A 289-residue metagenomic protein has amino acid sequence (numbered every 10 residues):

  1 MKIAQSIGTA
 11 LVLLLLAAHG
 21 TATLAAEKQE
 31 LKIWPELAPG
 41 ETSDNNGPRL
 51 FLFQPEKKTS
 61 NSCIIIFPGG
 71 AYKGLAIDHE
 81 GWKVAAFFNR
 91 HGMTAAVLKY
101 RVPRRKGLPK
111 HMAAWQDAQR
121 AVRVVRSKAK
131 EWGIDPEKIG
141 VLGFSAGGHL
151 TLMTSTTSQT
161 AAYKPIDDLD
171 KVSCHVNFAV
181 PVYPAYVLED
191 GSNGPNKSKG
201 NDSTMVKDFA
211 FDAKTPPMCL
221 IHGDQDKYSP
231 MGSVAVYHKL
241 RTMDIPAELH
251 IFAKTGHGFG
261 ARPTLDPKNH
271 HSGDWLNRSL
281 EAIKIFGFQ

Functional and structural regions predicted by a protein language model:
A26-S62, G194: N-terminal cap/lid segment of alpha/beta-hydrolase-fold proteins
F53, V234-Q289: C-terminal catalytic histidine-bearing segment of alpha/beta-hydrolase fold enzymes
N61-G70: Short beta-strand element of the alpha/beta-hydrolase
I77-A96: Short amphipathic alpha-helix adjacent to the substrate-entry channel of hydrolases
P109-K130, D274-R278: Alpha/beta-hydrolase active-site loop
R120-A213: Primarily recognizes the serine-hydrolase "nucleophile elbow" in alpha/beta-hydrolase and SGNH/GDSL folds
C219-H222: Short beta-strand/loop motif that positions the catalytic acidic residue of the alpha/beta-hydrolase fold
K227-S233: Conserved alpha/beta-hydrolase "acid-adjacent" motif
